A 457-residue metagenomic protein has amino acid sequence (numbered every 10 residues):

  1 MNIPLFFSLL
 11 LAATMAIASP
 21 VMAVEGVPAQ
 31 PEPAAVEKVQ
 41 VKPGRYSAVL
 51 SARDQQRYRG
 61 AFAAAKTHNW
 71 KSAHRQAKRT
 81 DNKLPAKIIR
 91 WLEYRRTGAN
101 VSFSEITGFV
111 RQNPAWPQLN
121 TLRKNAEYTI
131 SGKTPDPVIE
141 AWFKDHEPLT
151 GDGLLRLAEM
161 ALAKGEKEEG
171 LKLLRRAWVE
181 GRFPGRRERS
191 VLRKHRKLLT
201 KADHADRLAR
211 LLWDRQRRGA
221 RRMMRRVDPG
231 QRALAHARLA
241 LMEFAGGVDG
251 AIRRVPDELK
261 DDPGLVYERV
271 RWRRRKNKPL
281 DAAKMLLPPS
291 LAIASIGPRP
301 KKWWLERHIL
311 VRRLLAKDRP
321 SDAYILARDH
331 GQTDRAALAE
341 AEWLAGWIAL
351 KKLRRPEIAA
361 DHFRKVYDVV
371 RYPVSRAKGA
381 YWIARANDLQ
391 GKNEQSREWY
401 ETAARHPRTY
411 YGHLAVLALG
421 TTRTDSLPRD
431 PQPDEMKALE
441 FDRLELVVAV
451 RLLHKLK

Functional and structural regions predicted by a protein language model:
M1-F7: Bacterial N-terminal signal peptides that target proteins for export
S8-I17: Bacterial N-terminal signal peptides
I17-A23: Sec/Tat signal peptide C-region and signal peptidase I cleavage site
A23-K457: Extracytoplasmic and endomembrane cell-envelope/extracellular-matrix remodeling and assembly machinery
